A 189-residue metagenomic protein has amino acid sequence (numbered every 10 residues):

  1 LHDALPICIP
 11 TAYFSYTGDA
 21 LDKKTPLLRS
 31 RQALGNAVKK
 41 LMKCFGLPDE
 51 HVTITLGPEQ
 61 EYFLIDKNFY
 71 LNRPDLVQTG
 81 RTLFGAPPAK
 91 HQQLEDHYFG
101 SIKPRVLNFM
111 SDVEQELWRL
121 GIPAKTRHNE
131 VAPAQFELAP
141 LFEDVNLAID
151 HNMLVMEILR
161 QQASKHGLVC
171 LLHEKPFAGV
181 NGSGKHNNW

Functional and structural regions predicted by a protein language model:
H2-L5: Short, small-residue-biased leader/transition segments that mark boundaries at the very start of proteins
I9, A86-K90, N129-Q135: Active-site-adjacent bridging/hinge elements
F14, K67-Y70, E143-V145, F177: Short, glycine-/Ser/Thr-/acidic-enriched flexible segments
S15-T53: A conserved hydrophobic secondary-structure block that centers on an alpha-helix together with its immediately flanking
T17-L27, A89-S101, F136-L147, L172-K175: Glycine- and acidic
L21, I65-F69, R73-V77, P88 (+2 more regions): Short acidic, glycine/serine/threonine-rich loops at helix termini
H51-A124: Carboxylate/His-rich catalytic cores and anion/metal-binding grooves
H51-E59, P104-N181, H186-W189: Gly/Pro-rich turn-and-neighbor structural signature
